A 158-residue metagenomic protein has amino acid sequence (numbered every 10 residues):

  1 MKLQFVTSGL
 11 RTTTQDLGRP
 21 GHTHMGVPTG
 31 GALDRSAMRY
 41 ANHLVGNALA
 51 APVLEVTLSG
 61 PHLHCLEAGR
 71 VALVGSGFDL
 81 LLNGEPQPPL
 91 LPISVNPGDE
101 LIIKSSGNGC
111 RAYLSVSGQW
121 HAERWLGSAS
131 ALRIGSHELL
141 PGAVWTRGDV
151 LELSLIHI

Functional and structural regions predicted by a protein language model:
M1-I156: Conserved "landmark" site that anchors the functional core of diverse proteins
